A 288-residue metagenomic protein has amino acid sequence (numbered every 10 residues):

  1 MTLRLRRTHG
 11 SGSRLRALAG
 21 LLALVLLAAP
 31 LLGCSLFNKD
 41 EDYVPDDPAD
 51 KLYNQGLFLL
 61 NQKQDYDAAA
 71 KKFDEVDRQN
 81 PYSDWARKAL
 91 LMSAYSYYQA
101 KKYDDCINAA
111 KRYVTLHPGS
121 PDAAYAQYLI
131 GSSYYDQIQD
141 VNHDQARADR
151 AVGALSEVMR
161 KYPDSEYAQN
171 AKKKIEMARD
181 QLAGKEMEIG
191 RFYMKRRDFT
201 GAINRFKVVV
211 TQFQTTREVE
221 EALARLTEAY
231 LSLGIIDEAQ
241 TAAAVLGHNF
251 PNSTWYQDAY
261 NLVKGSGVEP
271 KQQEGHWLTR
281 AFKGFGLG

Functional and structural regions predicted by a protein language model:
T2-H9, S13-L15, G33-G288: Acidic, polar-rich low-complexity tracts and alpha-helical solenoid repeat scaffolds
G20-P30: Bacterial N-terminal signal peptides
